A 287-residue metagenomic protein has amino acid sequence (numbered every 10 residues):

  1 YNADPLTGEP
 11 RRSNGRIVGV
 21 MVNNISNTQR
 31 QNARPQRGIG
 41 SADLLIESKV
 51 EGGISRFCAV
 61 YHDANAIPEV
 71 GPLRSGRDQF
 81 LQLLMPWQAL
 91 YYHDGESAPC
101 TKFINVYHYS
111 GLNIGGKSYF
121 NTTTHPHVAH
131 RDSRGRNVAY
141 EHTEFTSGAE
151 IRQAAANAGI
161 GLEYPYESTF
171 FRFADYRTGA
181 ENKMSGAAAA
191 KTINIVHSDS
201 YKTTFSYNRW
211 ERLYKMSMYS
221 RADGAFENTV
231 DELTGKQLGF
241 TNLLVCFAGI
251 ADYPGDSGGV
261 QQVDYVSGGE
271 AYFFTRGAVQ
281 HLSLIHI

Functional and structural regions predicted by a protein language model:
Y1-L44, E51-I285: A surface/extracellular/periplasmic glyco- and lipid-processing/surface-interacting theme
